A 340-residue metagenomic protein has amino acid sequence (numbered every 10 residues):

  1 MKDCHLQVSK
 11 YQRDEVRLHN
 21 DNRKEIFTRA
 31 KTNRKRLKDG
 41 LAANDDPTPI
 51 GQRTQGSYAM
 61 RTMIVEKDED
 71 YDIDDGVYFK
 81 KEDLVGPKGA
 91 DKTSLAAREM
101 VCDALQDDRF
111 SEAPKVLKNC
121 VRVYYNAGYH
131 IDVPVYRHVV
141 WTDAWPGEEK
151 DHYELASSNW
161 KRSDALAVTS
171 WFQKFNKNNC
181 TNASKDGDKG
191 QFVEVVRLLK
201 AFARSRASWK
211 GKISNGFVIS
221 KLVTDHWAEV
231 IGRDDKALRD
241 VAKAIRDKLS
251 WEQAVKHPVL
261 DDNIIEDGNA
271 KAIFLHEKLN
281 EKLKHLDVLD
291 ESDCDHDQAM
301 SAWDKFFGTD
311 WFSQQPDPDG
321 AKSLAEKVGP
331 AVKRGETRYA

Functional and structural regions predicted by a protein language model:
M1-D70, V77-A96, Y339: N-terminal regions immediately upstream of nucleotidyltransferase
M1-R13, A254-A340: Terminal (often C-terminal) interaction modules
R17, E194, S214, V218 (+1 more regions): Soluble secreted/lumenal catalytic domains with histidine-centered metal-binding or acid-base catalytic motifs
K24, T28, G40-L41, D91-P146: Conserved catalytic core of two-metal-ion nucleotidyltransferases
M63, D68-Y78, R122-P134, L222: Histidine-centered divalent-metal-coordination microenvironment in nucleic-acid enzymes
I64, Y129-R197, K271-L275, G335-E336 (+1 more regions): Extended, alpha-helix-rich binding/interface surfaces that flank or overlap catalytic cores and mediate recognition
G187, Q191-Q298: Conserved nucleotidyltransferase catalytic core and NTase-mimicking acidic/glycine-rich helix/loop elements in nucleic
